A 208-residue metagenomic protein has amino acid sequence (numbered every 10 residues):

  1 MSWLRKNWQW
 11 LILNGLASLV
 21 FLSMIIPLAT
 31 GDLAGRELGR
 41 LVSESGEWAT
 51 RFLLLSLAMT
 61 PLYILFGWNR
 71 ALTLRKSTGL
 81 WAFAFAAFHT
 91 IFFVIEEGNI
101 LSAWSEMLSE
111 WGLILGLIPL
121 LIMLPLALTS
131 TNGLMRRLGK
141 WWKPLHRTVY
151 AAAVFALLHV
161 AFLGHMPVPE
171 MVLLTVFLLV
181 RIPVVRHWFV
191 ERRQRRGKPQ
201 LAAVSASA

Functional and structural regions predicted by a protein language model:
M1-A208: Membrane-embedded alpha-helical bundles that constitute the cytochrome b-like, heme-associated redox core of multi-pass
